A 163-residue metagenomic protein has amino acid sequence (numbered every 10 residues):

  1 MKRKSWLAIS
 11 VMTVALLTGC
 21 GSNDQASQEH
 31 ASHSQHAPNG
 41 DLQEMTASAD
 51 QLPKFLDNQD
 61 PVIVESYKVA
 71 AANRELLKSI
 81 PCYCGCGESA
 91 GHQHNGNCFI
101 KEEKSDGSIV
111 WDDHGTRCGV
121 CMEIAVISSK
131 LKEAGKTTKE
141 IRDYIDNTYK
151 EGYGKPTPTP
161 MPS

Functional and structural regions predicted by a protein language model:
M1-L7: Bacterial N-terminal signal peptides that target proteins for export
A15-G19: C-terminal motif of bacterial Sec signal peptides marking the signal peptidase cleavage site
G21-D24: Bacterial signal peptide processing site
A26-A47, T159-M161: Low-complexity, Pro/Thr/Ser/Glu-rich flexible segments characteristic of extracytoplasmic/periplasmic regions
A37-Y83: N-terminal secretory signal peptides
Q51-L56, V110-C118, V126-A134: Second-shell loop/turn segments in exported
P81-K101, S105-A125: Short, thiol/selenol-centered motifs that function as redox-active sites or metal-ligating centers
S129-S163: Short flanking/linker segments adjacent to small metal-binding domains or redox-active Cys/His motifs
